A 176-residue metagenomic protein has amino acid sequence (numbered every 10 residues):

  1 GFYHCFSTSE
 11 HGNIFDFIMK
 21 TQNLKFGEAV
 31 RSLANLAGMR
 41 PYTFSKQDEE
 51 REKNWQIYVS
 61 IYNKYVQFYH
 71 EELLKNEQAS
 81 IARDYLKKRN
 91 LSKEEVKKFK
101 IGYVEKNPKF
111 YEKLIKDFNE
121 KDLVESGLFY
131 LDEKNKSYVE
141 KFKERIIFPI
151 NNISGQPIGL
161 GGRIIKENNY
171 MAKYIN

Functional and structural regions predicted by a protein language model:
G1-K121, S126, P157: Non-catalytic accessory segments of DNA primases and related replication-initiation nucleases
K93-E95, E140, E167: A generic structural signal for short, solvent-exposed coil/turn residues that cap or connect secondary-structure
L123, F142, Y174-N176: Short clusters of hydrophobic/aromatic residues that line enzyme substrate/ligand-binding pockets
E125-I147: Flexible, glycine/threonine-enriched loop-and-boundary segments that flank and lead into catalytic domains of large
R145-N151, R163: A short, hydrophobic, proline-anchored segment that marks a local hinge/packing element in signaling and regulatory
I165-N176: A short, polar/charged loop-to-alpha-helix boundary motif
